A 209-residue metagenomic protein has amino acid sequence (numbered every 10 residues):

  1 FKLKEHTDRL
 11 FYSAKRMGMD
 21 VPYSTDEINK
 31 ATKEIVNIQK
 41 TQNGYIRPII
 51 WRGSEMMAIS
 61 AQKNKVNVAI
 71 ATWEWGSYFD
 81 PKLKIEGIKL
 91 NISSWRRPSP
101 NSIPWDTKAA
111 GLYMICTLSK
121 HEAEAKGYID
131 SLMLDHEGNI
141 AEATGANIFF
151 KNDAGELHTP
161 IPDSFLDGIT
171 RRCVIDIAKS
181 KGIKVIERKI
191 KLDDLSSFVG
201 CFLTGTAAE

Functional and structural regions predicted by a protein language model:
F1-E34, M57-E209: Helix-start/capping segments and mature chain N-termini
V21, T41-R47: Ordered, amphipathic secondary-structure segments that act as subunit-interaction surfaces in large macromolecular
E34-K40: Non-catalytic accessory segments adjacent to catalytic cores
I49-G53: Short loop/turn motifs enriched for small/polar and acidic residues
